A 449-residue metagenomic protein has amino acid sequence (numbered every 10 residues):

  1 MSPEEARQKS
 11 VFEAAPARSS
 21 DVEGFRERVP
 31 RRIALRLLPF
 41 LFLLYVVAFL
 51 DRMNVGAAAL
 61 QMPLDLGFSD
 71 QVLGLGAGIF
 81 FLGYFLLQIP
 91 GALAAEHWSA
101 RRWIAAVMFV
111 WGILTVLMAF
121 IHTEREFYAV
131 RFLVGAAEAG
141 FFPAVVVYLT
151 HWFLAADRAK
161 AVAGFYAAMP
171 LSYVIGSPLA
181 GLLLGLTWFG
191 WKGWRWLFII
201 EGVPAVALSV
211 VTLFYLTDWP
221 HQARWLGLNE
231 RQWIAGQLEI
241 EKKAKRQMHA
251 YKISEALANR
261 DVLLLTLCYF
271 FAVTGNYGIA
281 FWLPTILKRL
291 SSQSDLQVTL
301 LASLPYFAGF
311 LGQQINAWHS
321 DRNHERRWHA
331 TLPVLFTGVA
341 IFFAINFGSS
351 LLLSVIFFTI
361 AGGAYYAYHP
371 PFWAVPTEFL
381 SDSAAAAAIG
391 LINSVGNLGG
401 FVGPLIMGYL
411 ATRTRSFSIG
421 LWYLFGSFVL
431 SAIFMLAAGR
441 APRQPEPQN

Functional and structural regions predicted by a protein language model:
V55-G56, S254-A317, H369, W373: Extracytoplasmic gate region of multi-pass secondary transporters
G67, S99, F120-E126, A137 (+4 more regions): Helix-breaking motifs and short loop linkers at transmembrane-helix boundaries and internal kinks in secondary membrane
L86-R125: Conserved MFS/SLC helix-loop-helix module at the cytosolic interface between two early adjacent transmembrane helices
L87-S99, G312-E325, A411-T412: Helix-to-loop junctions at the C-terminal end of transmembrane segments in multipass secondary transporters
E96-M108, D321-V334: Cytoplasmic membrane-interface "Motif A"-like loop-to-helix N-cap segments of 12-TM Major Facilitator Superfamily
V130-A167: Cytoplasmic helix-loop-helix junction between adjacent transmembrane helices in 12-TM secondary transporters
K160-G181, P204-A205, N393-G403: Glycine-rich segments within core transmembrane alpha-helices of 12-TM secondary carriers
R326-V375: C-terminal transmembrane helical hairpin of 12-TM major facilitator-type secondary transporters
